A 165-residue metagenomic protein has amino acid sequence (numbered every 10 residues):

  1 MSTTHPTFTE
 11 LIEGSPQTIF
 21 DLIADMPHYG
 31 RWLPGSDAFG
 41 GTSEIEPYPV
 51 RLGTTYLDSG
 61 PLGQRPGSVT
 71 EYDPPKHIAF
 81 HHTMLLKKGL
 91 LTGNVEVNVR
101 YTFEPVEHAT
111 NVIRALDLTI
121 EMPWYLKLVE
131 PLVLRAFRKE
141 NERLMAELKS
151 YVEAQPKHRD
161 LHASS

Functional and structural regions predicted by a protein language model:
M1-P47, S165: Hydrophobic ligand-binding cavity/cleft-lining segments
H5-T7, G63-G67, N94-V99: Short, surface-exposed coil-to-beta transition loops
E10, D58, F80-H82, Y101 (+1 more regions): Preference for bulky hydrophobic residues occupying beta-strand positions in well-ordered beta-sheet regions
E13-Q17, T70-H77, T102-I113, Q155: A short, structured loop/turn motif at beta-sheet edges
E13-T18, P27, E107, R135 (+2 more regions): A generic structural signal for alpha-helix starts
I19-I23, Y29, Y56, V69 (+3 more regions): Hydrophobic pocket/interface hotspot
G40-T92, R143-S165: Glycine-rich portal/gate segments that line the openings of hydrophobic small-molecule binding cavities
K87-K139, S150, R159-L161: Beta-strand/loop substructures that line and gate deep hydrophobic ligand-binding cavities in soluble
